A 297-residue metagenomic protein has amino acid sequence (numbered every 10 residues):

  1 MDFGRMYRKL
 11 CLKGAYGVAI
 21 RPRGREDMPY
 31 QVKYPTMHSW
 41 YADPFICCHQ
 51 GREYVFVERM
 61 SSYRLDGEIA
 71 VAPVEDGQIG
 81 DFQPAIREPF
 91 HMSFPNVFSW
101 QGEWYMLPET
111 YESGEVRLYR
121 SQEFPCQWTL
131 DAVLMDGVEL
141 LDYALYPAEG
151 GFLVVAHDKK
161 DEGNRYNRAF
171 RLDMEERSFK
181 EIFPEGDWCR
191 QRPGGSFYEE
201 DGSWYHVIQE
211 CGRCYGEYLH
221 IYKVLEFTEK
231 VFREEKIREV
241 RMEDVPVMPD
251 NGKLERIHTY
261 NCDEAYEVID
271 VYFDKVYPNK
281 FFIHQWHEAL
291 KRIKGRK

Functional and structural regions predicted by a protein language model:
M1-K297: Carbohydrate-active catalytic/glycan-binding domains of CAZyme proteins, especially the secreted or lumenal ectodomains
